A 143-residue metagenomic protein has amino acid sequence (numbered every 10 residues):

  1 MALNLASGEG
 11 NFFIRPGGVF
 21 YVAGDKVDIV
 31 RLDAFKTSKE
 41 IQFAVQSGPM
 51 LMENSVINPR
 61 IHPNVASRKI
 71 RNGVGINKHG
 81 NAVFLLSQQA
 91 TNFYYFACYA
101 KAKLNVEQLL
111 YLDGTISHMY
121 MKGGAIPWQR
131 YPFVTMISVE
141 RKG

Functional and structural regions predicted by a protein language model:
M1-G143: Active-site catalytic microenvironments in core metabolic enzymes, especially phosphate/sugar-handling
